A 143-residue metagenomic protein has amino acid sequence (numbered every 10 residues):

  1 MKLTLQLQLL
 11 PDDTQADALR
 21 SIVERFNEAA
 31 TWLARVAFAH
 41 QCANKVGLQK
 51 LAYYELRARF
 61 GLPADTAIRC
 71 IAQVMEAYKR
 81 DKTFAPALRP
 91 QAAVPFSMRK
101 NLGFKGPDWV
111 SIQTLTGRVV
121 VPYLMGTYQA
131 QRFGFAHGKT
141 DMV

Functional and structural regions predicted by a protein language model:
M1-V143: Nucleic-acid substrate recognition interfaces
